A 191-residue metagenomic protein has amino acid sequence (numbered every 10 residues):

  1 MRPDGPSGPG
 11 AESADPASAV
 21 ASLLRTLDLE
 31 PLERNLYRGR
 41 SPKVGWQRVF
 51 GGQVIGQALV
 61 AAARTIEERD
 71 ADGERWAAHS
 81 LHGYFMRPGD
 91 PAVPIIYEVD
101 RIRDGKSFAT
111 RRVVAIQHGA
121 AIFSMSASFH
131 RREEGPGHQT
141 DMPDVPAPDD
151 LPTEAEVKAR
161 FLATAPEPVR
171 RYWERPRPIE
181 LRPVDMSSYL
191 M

Functional and structural regions predicted by a protein language model:
M1-M191: Terminal targeting signals and extreme-terminal segments of soluble enzymes
